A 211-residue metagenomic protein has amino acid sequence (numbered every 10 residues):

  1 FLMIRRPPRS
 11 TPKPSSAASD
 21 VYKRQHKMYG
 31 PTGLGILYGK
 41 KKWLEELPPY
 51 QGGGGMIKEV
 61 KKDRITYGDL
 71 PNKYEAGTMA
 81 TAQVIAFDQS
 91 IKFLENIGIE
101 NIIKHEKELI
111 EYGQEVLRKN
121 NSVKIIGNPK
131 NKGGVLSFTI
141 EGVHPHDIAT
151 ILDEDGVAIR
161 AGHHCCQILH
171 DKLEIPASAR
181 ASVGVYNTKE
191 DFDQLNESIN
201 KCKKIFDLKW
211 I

Functional and structural regions predicted by a protein language model:
F1-A18, Y22: Single conserved hydrophobic/aromatic residue that forms the stacking wall/gate of nucleotide- or nucleobase-binding
S16-I211: Pyridoxal 5′-phosphate
